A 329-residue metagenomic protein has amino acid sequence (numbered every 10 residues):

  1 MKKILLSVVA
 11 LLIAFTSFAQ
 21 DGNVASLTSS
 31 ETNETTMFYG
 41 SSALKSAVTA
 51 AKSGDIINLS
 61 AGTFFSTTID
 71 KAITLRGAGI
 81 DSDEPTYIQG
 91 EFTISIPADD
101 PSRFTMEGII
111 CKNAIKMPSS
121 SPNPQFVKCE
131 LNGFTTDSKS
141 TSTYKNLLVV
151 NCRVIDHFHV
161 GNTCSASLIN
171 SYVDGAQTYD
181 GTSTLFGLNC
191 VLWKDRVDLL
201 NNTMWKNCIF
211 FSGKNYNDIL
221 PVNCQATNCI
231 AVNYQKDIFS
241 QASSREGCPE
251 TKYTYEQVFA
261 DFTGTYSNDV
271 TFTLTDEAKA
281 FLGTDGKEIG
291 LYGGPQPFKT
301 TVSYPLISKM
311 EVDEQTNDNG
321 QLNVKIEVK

Functional and structural regions predicted by a protein language model:
M1-N23: Bacterial Sec-dependent N-terminal signal peptides
S26-F65: Acidic Gly/Asp/Thr-rich repetitive segments characteristic of extracellular carbohydrate-active and adhesion proteins
E34-Y39, S53, S66-K71, D83-S95: Extracellular beta-sheet-rich ligand-binding/adhesion modules
G62-T63, G79-D83, A231-K236, A280-K287: Acidic glycine-/aspartate-rich tracts in secreted/extracellular proteins
I73-P118, G133-F134: Right-handed parallel beta-helix/beta-spiral solenoid domain characteristic of secreted/periplasmic
M117-P118, L131-T141, N146-N268: Predominantly extracellular beta-rich ligand-binding scaffolds that present long acidic/polar faces for carbohydrate
E246-T300: C-terminal accessory segments
K287-L322, E327-K329: Short, compositionally biased P/S/T/A/G/V-rich stretches that sit at domain boundaries
